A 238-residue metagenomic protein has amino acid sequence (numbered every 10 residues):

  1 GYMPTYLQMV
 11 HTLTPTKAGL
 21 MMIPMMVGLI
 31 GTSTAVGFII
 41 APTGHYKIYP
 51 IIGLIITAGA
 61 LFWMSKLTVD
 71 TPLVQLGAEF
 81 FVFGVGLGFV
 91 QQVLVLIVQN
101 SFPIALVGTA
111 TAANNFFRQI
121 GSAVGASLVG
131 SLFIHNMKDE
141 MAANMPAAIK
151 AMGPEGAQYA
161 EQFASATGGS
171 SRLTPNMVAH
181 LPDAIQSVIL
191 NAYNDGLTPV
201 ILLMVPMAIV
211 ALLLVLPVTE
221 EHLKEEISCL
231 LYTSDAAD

Functional and structural regions predicted by a protein language model:
G1-T109, G125, M204-V205, H222-I227: Transmembrane core module of solute transporters
L29, A60, R118-G121, V210-A211 (+1 more regions): A short hydrophobic/aromatic micro-motif that marks alpha-helical segments and, especially, helix-coil
A60-L67, L132, N136, P217-V218: Helix-loop junctions at the membrane-solvent interface of multi-pass transporters, primarily the C-terminal
A113-F117: Hydrophobic alpha-helical segments of secondary membrane carriers
R118-L212, L216, E225: Hydrophobic transmembrane architecture of multi-pass small-molecule transporters
Y232-D238: Conserved small/polar residues in nucleotide/adenosyl-binding loops
